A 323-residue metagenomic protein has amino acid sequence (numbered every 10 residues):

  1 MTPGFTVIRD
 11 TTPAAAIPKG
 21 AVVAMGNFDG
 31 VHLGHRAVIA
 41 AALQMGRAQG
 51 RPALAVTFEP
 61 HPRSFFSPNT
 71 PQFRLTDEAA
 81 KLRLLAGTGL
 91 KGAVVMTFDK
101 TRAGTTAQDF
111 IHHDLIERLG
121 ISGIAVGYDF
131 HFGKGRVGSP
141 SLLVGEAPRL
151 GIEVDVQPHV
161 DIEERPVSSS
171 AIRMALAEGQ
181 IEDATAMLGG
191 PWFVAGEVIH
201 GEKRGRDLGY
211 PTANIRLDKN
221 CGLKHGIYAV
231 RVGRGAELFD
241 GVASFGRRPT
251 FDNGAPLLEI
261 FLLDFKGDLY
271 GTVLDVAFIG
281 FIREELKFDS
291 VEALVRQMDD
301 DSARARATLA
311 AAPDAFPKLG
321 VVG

Functional and structural regions predicted by a protein language model:
M1-V22: Positively charged, low-complexity intrinsically disordered leader regions
P18-M25, L33-G92: Active-site rim/loop-helix segments in enzyme catalytic domains that contact anionic ligands
H32, L85, I124, A184 (+2 more regions): Residue-level signal for inorganic ion chemistry
F58, F98, H159: Cofactor-binding loop segments of dinucleotide-utilizing enzymes, especially the Rossmann-like FAD- and NAD(P)+-binding
S64-Y128, F132-L150: N-terminal Rossmann-like or analogous alpha/beta NTP/dinucleotide-binding catalytic cores that position adenine
S139, V144-G246, V322-G323: Glycine-rich, Lys/Arg-enriched anion-binding loops that position phosphate/diphosphate groups for phosphoryl
G201-G323: Phosphate/ribose-recognition catalytic cores of enzymes acting on nucleotide-derived substrates
